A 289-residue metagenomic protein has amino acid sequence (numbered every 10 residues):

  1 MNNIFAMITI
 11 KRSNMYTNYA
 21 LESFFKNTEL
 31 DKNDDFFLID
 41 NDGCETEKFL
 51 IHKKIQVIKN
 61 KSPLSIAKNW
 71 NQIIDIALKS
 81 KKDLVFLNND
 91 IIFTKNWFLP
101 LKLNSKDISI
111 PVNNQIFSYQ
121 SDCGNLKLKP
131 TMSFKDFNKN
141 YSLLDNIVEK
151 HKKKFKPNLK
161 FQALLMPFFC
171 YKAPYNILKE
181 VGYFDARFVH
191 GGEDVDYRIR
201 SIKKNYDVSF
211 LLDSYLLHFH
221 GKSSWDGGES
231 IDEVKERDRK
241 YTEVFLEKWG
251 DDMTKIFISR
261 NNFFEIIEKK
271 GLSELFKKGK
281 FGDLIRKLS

Functional and structural regions predicted by a protein language model:
E22-N33: Short, acidic, metal-binding catalytic loop of nucleotide-sugar glycosyltransferases
L38-K48: A conserved acidic beta->alpha catalytic loop
K61-A77: Glycine-rich, basic loop-to-helix element that forms the pyrophosphate-binding segment of sugar-nucleotide handling
K81-I92: Short beta-strand-to-loop acidic/aromatic patch adjacent to the donor-nucleotide binding site
S109-K135: Short beta-strand-to-loop element that shapes/binds the nucleotide-sugar donor at the catalytic cleft/hinge
E149-A173: A recurrent flexible, glycine/aromatic-enriched loop bordering the glycosyltransferase active site that acts as
L164-G182, R187-Y215: A short, conserved alpha-helix in the catalytic core of glycosyltransferases
S209-S230: Active-site donor/metal-binding and catalytic loop motifs of nucleotide-sugar-dependent glycosylation enzymes
